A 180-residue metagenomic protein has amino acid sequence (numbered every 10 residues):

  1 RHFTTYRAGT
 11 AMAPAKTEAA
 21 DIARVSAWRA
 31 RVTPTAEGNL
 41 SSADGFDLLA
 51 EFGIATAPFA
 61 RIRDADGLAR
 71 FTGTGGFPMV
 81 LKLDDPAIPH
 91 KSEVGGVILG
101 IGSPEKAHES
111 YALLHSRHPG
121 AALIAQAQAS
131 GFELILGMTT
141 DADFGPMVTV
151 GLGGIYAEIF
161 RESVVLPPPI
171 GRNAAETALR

Functional and structural regions predicted by a protein language model:
R1-R180: ATP-dependent carboxylate/acyl-activation modules
